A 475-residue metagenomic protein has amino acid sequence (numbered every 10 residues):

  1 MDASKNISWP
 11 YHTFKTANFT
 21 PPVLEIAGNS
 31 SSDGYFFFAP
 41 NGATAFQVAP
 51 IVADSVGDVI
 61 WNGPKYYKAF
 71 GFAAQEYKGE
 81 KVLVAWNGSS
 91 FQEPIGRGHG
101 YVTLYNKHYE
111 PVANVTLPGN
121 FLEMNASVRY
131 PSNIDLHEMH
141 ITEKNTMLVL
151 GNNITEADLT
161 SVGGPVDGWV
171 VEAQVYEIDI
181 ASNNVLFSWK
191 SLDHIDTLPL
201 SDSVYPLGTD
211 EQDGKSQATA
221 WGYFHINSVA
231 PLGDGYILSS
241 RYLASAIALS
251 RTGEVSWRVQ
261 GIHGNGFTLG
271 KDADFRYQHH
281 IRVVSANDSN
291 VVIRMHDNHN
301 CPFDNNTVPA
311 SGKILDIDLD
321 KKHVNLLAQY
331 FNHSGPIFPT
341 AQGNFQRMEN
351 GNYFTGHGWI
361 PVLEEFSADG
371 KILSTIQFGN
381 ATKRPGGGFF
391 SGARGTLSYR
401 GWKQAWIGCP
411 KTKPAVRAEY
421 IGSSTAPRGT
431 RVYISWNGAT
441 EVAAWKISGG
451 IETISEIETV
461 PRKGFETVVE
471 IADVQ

Functional and structural regions predicted by a protein language model:
M1-Q475: Histidine-/acidic-rich catalytic cores in large beta-rich domains
